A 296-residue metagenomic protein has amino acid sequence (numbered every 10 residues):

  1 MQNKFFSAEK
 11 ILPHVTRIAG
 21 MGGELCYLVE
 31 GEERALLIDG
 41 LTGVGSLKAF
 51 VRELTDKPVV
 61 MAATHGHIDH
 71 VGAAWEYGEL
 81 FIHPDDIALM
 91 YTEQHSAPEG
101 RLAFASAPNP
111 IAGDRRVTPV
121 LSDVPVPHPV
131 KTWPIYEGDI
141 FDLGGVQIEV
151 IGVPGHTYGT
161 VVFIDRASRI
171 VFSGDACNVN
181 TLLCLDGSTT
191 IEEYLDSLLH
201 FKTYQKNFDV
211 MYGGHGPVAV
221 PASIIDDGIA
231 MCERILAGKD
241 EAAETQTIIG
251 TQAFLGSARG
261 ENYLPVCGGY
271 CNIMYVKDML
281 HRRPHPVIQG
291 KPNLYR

Functional and structural regions predicted by a protein language model:
K4-E53, V162-N178: Conserved beta-strand hairpin/beta-sheet module of binuclear metal-dependent hydrolase folds, prominently
I11-R17, G138, Q147-E149: Short, hydrophobic/aromatic-rich segments at coil-to-beta transitions
T16, V60-A62, F81, W133-I135 (+3 more regions): Hydrophobic/aromatic beta-strand patches that form the interior of the parallel beta-sheet core in alpha/beta enzyme
G20-G22, W133, P154-H156, R296: A short catalytic or substrate-binding loop motif that flags glycine-/basic-rich loops and adjacent residues that bind
E32, T55-K57, A74-E79, R166-S168 (+1 more regions): Short glycine/proline-enriched coil/turn segments at helix->beta-strand junctions
A35, T42-G43, I140, Q147-A237: Metallo-beta-lactamase
V44-F141, V179, M231-G238: Active-site HxH/HxHxD metal-binding segment of metal-dependent hydrolases
L199-R296: Accessory terminal helices/loops
